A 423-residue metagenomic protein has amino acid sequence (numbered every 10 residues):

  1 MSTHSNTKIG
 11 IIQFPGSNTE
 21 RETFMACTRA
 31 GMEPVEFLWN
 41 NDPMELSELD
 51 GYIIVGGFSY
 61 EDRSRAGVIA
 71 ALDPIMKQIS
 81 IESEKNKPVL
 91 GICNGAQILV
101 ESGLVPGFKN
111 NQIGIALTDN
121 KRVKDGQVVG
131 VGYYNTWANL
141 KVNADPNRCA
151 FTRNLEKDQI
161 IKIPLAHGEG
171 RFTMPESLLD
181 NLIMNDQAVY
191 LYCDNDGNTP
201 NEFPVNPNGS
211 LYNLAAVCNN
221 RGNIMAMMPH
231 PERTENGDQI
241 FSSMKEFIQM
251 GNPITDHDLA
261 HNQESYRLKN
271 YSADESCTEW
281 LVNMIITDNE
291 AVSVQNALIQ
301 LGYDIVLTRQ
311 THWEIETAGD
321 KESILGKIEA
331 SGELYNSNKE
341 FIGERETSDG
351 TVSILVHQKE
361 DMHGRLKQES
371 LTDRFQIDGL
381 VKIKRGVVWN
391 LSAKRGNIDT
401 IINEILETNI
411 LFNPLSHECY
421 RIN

Functional and structural regions predicted by a protein language model:
M1-P106, V123-G130, Y134, L211-Y212 (+1 more regions): N-terminal beta1-alpha1 cap of cysteine-dependent amidohydrolase-like domains
I9, C93-N94, H167, V294 (+1 more regions): Conserved structural-core and active-site-/substrate-pathway-adjacent residues in large, well-folded domains of enzymes
M25-R29, L179-N181, E232, S242-S243 (+2 more regions): Short, solvent-exposed amphipathic alpha-helical segments in soluble enzyme and RNA/protein-processing domains
A30-G31, I53, S83, G103 (+9 more regions): Structural signal for hydrophobic packing residues in well-ordered secondary-structure cores of soluble enzyme domains
N41, S80-I81, L117-A273: Amide-donor transfer/coupling interface in amidating biosynthetic enzymes
I75-E84, L155, E275-C277, G350-I354: Short, hydrophobic/aliphatic alpha-helical segments
P106-L117: A short alpha->loop->secondary-structure connector
I254-N423: Core nucleic-acid recognition elements
